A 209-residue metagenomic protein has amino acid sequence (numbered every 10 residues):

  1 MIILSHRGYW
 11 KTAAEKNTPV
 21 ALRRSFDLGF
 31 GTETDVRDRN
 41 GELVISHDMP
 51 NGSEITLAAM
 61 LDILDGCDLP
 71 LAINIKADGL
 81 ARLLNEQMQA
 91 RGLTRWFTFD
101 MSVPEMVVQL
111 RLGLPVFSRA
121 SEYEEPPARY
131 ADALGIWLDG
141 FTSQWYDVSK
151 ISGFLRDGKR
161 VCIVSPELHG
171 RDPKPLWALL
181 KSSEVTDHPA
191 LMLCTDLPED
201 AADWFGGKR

Functional and structural regions predicted by a protein language model:
M1-R209: Phosphate-group recognition and catalysis centered on beta-loop-alpha active-site segments
